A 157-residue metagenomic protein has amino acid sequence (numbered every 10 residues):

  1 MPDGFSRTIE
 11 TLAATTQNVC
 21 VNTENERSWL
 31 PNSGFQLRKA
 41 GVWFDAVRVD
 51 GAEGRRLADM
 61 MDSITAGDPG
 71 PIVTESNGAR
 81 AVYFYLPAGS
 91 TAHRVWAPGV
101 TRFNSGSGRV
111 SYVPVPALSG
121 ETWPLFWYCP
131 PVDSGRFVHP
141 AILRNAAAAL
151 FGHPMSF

Functional and structural regions predicted by a protein language model:
M1-G78, P87-T91, G106-V113, L118-F157: Signature for HUH/AEP ssDNA processing cores
A81: Histidine-centered, metal-coordinating catalytic motifs and their short helical/loop contexts
S90-N104: Histidine-dependent nucleotide/RNA phosphoesterase domain, centered on the 2H-phosphoesterase fold with its duplicated
